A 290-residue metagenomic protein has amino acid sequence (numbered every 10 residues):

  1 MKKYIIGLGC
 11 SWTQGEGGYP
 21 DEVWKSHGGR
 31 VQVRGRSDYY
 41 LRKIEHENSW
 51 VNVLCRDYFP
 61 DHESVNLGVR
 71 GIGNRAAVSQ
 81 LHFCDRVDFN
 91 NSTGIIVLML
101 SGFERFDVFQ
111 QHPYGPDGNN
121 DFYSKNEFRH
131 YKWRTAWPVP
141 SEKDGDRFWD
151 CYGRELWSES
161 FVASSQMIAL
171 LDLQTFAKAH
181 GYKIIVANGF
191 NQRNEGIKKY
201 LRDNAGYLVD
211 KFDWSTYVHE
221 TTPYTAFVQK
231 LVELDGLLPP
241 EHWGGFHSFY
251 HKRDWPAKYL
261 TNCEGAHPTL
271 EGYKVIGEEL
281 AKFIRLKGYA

Functional and structural regions predicted by a protein language model:
M1-A76, R86, V275: Serine-esterase "nucleophile elbow" of acetyl-processing enzymes
S79: Residue- and microsegment-level detector for short, conserved "hotspots" that frame catalytic or cofactor-binding
H82-K274, E278-A290: Alpha-helical cap/lid subdomain in secreted, periplasmic, or secretory-pathway luminal O-acyl-processing enzymes
